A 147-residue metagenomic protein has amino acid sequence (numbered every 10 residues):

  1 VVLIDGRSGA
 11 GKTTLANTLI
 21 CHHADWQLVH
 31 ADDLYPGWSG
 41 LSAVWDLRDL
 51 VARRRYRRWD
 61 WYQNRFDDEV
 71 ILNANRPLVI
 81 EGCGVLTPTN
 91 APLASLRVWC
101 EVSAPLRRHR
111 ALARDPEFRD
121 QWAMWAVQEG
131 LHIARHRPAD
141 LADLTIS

Functional and structural regions predicted by a protein language model:
I4: Hydrophobic anchor at the beta1->P-loop junction of P-loop NTPases
R7: P-loop (Walker A) phosphate-binding loop of NTP-binding proteins
K12: Conserved lysine of the Walker
L15: Hydrophobic positions on the alpha1 helix immediately C-terminal to the Walker A/P-loop
T18: Active-site signature of alpha/beta-hydrolase-fold catalytic machinery across serine- and Asp/Cys-nucleophile hydrolases
Q27-I80: Conserved nucleotide-sensing/catalytic segment adjacent to the nucleotide-binding pocket in NTP-handling enzymes
E69-L72, L78-R114: ATP-dependent NMP and nucleoside kinases share a basic, alpha-helical "lid"
T87, P116-S147: Small-molecule kinase domains that catalyze NTP-dependent phosphoryl transfer to phosphate-bearing small molecules
